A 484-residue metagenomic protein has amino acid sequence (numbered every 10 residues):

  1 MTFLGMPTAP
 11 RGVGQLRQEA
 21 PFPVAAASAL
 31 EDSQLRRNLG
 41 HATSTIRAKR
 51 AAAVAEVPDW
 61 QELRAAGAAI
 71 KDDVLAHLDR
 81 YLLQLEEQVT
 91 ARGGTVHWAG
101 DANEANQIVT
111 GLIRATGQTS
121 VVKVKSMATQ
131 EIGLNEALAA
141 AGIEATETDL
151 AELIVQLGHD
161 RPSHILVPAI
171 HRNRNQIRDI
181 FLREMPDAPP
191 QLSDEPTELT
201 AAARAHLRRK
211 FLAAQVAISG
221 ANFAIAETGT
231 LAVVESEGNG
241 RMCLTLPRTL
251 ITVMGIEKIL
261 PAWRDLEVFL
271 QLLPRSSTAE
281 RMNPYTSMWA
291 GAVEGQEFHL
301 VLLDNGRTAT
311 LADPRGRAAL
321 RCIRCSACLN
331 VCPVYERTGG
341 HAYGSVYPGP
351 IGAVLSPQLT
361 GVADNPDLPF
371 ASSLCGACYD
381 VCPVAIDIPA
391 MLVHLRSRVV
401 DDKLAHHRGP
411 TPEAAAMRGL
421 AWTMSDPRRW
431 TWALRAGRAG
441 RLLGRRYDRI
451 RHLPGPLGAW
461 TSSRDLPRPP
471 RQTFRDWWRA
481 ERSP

Functional and structural regions predicted by a protein language model:
T2-R315: The feature marks the mature, well-folded catalytic cores of soluble enzymes
G12-I46, E56, H394, P412-P484: Intrinsic disorder at enzyme termini
E86, N135, R264-E267, S326 (+3 more regions): Predominant activation on well-ordered alpha-helical scaffold segments within soluble catalytic domains
E104, N283-E294, R324, G339 (+4 more regions): A glycine-rich phosphate-binding loop feature that marks nucleotide/adenosyl-phosphate handling sites
K258, L320-R324: Short, contiguous, pocket-lining structural segments that sit at or immediately flank catalytic/ligand-binding sites
G295-A319, L329, V334-R445: Ferredoxin-type iron-sulfur electron-transfer modules in oxidoreductases and energy-metabolism complexes
